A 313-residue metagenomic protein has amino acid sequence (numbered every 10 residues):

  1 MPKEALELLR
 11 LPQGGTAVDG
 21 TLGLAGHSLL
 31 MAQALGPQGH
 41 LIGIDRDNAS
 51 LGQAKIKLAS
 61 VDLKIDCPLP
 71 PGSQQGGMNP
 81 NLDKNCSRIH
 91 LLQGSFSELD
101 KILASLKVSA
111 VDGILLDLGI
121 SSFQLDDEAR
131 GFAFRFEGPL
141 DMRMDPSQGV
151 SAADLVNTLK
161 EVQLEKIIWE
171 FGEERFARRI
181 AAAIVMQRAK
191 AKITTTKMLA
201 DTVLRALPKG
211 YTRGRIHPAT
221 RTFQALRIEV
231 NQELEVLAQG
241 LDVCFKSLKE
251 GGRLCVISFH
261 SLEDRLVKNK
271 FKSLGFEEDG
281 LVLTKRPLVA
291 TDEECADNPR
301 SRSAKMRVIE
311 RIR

Functional and structural regions predicted by a protein language model:
M1-C67, N79-R313: S-adenosyl-L-methionine-dependent methyltransferase catalytic core, i.e., the SAM/SAH-binding region
P71-G77: Short Gly/Ser/Thr- and charged-rich N-terminal loops/segments that act as flexible capping/hinge elements
